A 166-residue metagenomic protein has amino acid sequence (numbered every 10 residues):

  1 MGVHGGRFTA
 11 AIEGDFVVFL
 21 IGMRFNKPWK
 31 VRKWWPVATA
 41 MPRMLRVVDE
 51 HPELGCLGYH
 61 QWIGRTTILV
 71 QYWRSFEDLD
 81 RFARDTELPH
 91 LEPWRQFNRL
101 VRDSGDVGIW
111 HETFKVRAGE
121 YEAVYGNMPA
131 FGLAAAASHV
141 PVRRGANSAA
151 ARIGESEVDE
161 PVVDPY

Functional and structural regions predicted by a protein language model:
M1-T66, R81, G105-Y166: Short S/T/G/P-rich N-terminal loop/turn motif that feeds into the first structured element of a domain
Y72-R74: Tryptophan-centric aromatic hotspots in well-structured domains and transmembrane helices
F76-G108: An amphipathic, aromatic/His-enriched active-site/gating alpha helix that lines ligand/cofactor pockets
